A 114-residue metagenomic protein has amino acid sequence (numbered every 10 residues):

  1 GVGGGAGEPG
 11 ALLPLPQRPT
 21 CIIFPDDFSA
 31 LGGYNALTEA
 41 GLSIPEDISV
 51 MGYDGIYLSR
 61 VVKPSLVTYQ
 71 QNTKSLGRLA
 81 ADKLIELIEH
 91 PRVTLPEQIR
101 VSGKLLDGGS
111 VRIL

Functional and structural regions predicted by a protein language model:
G1-G3: Short beta->alpha junction loops
A6, G10-L114: Flexible loop/turn connectors
